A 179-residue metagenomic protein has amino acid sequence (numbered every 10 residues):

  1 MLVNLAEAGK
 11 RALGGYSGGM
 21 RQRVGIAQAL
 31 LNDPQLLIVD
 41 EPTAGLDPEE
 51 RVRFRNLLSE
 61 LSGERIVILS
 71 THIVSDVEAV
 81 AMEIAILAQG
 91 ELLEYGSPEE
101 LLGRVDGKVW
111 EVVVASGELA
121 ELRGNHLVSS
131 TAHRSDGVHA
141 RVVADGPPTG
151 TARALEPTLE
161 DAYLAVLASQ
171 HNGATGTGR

Functional and structural regions predicted by a protein language model:
M1-A88, E94: ABC transporter nucleotide-binding domains
Q35, G117, D145-G146: Short loop segments at secondary-structure junctions
F54-V142: ABC transporter nucleotide-binding domain
S130-R179: C-terminal coupling/interaction segments
